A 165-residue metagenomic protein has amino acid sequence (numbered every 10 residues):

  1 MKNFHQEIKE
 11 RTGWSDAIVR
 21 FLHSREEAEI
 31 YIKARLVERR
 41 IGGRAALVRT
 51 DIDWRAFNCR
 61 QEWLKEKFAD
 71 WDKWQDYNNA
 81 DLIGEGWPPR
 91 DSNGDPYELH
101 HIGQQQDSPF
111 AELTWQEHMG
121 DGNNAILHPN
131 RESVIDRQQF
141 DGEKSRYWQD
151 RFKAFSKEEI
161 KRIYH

Functional and structural regions predicted by a protein language model:
M1-Y97, G103-H165: Nuclease and nuclease-like effector domains acting on nucleic acids or nucleotide cofactors
